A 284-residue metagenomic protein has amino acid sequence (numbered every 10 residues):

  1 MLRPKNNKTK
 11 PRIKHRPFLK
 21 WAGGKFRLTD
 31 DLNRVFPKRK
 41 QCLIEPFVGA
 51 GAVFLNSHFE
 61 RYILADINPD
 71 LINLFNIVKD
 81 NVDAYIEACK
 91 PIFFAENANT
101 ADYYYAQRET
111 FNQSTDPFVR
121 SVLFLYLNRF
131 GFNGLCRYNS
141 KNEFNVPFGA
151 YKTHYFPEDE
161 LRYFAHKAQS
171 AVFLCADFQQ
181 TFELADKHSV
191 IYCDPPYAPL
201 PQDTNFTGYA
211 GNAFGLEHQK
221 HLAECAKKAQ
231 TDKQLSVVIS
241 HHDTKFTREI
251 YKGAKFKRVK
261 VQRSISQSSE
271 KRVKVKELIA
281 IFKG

Functional and structural regions predicted by a protein language model:
L2-L28, R34, N81-T207, H221-D232: SAM-dependent nucleic-acid methyltransferase catalytic core
V35-F94: Conserved S-adenosyl-L-methionine
P46-F47, A65, L174-A176, C193 (+1 more regions): Short His-Asn-centered micro-motif
F47-A52, E160, H241-K245: Short, polar loop motifs at secondary-structure junctions
V53-F59, E183-A185, F246-G253: Short loop/helix-cap segments at secondary-structure boundaries that form the rim of catalytic
Y126, I279-F282: Short, well-ordered beta-strand micro-motif
H188-I279: Conserved acidic-Pro-Pro-aromatic motif
